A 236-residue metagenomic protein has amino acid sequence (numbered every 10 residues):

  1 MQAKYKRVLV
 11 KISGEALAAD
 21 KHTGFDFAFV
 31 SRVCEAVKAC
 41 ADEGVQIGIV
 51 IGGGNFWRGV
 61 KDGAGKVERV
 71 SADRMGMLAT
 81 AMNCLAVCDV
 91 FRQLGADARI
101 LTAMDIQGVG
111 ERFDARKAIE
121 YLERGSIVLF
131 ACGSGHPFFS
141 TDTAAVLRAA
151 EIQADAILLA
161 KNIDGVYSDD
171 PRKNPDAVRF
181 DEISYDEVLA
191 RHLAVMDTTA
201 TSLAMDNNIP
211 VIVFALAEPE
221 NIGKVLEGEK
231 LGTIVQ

Functional and structural regions predicted by a protein language model:
M1-Q236: C-terminal catalytic "cap/lid" subdomain
